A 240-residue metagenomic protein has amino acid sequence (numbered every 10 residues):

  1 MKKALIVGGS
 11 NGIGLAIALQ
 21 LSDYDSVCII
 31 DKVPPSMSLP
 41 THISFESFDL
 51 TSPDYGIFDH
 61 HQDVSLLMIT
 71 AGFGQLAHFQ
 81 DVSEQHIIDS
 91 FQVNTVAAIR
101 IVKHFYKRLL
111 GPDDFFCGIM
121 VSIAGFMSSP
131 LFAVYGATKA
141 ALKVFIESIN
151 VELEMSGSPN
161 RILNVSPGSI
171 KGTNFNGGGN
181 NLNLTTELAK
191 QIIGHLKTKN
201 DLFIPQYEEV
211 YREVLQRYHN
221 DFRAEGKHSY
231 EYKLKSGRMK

Functional and structural regions predicted by a protein language model:
S10, L15-A18: N-terminal Rossmann NAD(P)H-binding glycine-rich loop of SDR-like oxidoreductase domains
T70-Q75: Conserved NAD(P)H cofactor-binding loop of Rossmann-fold oxidoreductase domains
H78-F79, H86-I88: Substrate-binding pocket helix/loop in short-chain dehydrogenase/reductase
V102, T138: Active-site helix of classical SDR
S122: Residue(s) in the substrate-gating loop at a strand-loop-helix junction that position the organic substrate next
M127-V134: Active-site loop immediately N-terminal to the catalytic Tyr-X3-Lys motif of short-chain dehydrogenase/reductase
N160, N164, G177-R217: C-terminal helical subdomain
